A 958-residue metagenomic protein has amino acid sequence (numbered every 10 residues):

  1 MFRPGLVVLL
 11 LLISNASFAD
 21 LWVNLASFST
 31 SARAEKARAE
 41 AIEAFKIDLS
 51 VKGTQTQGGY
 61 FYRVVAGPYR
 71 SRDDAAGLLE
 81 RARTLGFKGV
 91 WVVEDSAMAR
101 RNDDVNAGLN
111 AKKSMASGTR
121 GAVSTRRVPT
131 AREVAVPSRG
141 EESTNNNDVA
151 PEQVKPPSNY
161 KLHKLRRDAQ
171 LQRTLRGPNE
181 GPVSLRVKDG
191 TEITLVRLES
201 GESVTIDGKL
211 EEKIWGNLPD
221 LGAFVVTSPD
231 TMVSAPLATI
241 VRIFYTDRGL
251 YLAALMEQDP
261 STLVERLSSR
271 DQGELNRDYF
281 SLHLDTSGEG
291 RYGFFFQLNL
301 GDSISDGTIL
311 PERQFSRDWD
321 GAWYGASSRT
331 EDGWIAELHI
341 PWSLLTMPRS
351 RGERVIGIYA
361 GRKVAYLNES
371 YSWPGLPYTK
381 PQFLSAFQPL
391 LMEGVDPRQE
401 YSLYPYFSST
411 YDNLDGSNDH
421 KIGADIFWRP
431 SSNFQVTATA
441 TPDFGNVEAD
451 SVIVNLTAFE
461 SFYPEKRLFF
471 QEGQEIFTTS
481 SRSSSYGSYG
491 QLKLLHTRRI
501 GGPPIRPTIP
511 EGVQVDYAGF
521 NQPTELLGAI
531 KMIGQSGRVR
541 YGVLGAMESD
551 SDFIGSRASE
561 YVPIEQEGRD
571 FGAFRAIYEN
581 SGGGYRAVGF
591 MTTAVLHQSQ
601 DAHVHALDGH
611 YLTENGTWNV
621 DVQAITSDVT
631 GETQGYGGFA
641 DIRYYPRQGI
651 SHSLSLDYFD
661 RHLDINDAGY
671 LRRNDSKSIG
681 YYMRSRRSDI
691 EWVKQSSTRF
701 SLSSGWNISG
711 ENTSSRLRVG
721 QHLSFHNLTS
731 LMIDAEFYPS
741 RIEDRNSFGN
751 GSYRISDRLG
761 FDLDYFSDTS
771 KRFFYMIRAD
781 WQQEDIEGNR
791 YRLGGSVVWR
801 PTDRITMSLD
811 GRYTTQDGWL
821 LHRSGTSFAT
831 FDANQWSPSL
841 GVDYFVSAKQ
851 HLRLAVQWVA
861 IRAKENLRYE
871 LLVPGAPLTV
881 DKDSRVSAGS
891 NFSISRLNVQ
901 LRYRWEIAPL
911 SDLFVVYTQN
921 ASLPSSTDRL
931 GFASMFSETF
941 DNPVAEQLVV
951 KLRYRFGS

Functional and structural regions predicted by a protein language model:
I13-S14: N-terminal signal peptide c-region/cleavage motif recognized by signal peptidases
S17-A19: Boundary at the C-terminal end of the N-terminal hydrophobic targeting segment
S29-G121, R126: Extracytoplasmic
D95-E192: Compositionally biased, proline/threonine/alanine/serine-rich low-complexity intrinsically disordered stretches
P151-I577, G589, S599, N942: Structural preference for beta-rich elements and adjacent junctions enriched in aromatics
L345-R354, E393-E400, R429, N433 (+9 more regions): Short loop/turn motifs that connect adjacent beta-strands in outer-membrane beta-barrel proteins
G375-R398, S549-N615, T729-Q782, G788-R792 (+1 more regions): Outer-membrane beta-barrel transmembrane domain signature of Gram-negative proteins, especially the mid-to-C-terminal
E525, V622-S958: Exposed, low-structure sequence patches enriched in small/polar residues
